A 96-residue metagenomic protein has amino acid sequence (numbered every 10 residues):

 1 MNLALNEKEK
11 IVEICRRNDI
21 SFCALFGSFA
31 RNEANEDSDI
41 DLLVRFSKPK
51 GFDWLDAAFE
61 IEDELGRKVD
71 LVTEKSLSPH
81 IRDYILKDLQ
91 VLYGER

Functional and structural regions predicted by a protein language model:
M1-A24, A30-E36, S47-R96: Catalytic core of pol beta-like nucleotidyltransferases
D41-V44: Short beta-strand->loop micro-motif that forms the acidic, two-metal-ion catalytic signature in nucleotide-processing
